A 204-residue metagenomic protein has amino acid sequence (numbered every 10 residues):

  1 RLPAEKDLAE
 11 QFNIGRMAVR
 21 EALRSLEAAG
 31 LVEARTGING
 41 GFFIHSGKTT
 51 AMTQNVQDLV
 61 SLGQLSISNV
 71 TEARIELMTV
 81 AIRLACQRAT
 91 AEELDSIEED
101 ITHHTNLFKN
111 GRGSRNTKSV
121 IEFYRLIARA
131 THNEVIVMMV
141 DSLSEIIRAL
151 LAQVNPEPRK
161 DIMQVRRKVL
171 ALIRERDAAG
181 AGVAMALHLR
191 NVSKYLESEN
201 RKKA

Functional and structural regions predicted by a protein language model:
R1-A73, L77, R201-A204: Short linear motifs at protein or domain termini
A4-E5, H132-E134, R176-D177: Short loop-to-helix capping motifs
D7-A9, L62, F108-N110, Q153-N155: A short, structure-level motif marking secondary-structure boundaries and short turns
R24, A28, I44-T50, G111-K118 (+2 more regions): An N-terminal domain-start capping segment
V70-A152, M163-K168, G180-N191, Y195: Conserved amphipathic alpha-helical segments that form helical-bundle/coiled-coil interaction surfaces
P158: Short beta-strand-centered segments that line the small-molecule binding cleft or hinge of alpha/beta clamshell
V192-A204: C-terminal appended segment following the main domain
